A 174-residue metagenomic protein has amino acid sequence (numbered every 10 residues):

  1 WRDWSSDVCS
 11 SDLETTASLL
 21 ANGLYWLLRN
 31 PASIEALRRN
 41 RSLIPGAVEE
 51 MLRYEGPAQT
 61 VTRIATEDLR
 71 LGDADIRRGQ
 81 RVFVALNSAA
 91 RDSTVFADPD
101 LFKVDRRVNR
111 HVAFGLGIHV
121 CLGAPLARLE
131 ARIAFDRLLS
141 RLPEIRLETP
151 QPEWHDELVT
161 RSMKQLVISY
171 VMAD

Functional and structural regions predicted by a protein language model:
W1-V8: Single conserved hydrophobic/aromatic residue that forms the stacking wall/gate of nucleotide- or nucleobase-binding
E14-R38, L122-L142: Cytochrome P450 catalytic-core helices
R38-A74: Conserved cytochrome P450 K-helix E-x-x-R motif and the immediately C-terminal K′/meander segment
L86-N109: Conserved cytochrome P450 K-helix/beta-meander segment immediately N-terminal to the heme-binding cysteine loop
R128-D174: Cytochrome P450 proximal C-terminal region
